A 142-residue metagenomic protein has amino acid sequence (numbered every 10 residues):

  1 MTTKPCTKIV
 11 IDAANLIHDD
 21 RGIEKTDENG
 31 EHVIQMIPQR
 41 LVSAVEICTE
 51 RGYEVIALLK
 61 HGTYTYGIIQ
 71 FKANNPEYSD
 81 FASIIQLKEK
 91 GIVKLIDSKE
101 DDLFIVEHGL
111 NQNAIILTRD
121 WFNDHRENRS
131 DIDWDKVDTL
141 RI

Functional and structural regions predicted by a protein language model:
M1-T7: Acidic, polar low-complexity linker/tail segments
T7-I9, L16-D19, T26-N29, P38-I142: Nuclease catalytic cores that cleave nucleic-acid phosphodiester bonds, predominantly acidic two-metal-ion
